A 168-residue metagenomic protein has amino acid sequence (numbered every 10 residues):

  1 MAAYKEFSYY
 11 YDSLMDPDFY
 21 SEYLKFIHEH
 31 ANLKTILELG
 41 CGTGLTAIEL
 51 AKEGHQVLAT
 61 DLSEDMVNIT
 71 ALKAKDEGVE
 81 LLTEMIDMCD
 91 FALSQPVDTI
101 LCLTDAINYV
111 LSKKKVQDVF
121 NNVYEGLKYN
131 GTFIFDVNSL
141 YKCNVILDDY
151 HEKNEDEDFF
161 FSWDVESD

Functional and structural regions predicted by a protein language model:
M1-N32: Conserved class I S-adenosyl-L-methionine
K34-G42: Conserved class I S-adenosyl-L-methionine
G44-D90: Class I SAM-dependent methyltransferase SAM/SAH-binding core
A92-T99: A short acidic, Gly/Pro-enriched loop at the edge of an enzyme's catalytic core that lines a small-molecule cofactor
L103-D105: Residues lining the SAM
N108-V110: A short His-aromatic
Q117-Y129: A short glycine-rich, Lys/Arg-flanked "PGG" loop and its adjoining helix->strand segment in the class I
I134-D168: SAM-dependent methyltransferase
